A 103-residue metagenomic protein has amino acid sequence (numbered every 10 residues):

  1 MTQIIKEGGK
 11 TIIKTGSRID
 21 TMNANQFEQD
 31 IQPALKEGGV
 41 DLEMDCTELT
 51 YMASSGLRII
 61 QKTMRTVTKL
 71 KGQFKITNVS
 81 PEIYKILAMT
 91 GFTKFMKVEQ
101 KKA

Functional and structural regions predicted by a protein language model:
M1-T50, K62-A103: STAS-like cytosolic regulatory interaction modules
